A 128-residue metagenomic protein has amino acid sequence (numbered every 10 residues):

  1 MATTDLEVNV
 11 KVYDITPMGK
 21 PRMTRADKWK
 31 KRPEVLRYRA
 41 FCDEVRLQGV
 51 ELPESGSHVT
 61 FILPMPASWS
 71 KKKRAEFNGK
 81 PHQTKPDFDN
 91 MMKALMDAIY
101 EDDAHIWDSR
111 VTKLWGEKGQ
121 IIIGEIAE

Functional and structural regions predicted by a protein language model:
M1-E128: Acidic, proline/glycine-enriched N-terminal capping motif
